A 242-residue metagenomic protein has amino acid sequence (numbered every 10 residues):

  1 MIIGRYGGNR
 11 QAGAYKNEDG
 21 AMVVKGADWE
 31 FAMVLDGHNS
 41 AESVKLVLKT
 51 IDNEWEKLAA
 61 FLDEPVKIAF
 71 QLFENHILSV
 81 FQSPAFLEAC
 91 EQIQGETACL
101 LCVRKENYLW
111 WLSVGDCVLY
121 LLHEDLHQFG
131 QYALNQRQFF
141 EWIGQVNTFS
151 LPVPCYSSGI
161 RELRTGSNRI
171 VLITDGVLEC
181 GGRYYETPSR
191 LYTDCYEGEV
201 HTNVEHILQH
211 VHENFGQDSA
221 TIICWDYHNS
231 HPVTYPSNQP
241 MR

Functional and structural regions predicted by a protein language model:
M1-R242: PP2C/PPM-type serine/threonine phosphatase catalytic domain
